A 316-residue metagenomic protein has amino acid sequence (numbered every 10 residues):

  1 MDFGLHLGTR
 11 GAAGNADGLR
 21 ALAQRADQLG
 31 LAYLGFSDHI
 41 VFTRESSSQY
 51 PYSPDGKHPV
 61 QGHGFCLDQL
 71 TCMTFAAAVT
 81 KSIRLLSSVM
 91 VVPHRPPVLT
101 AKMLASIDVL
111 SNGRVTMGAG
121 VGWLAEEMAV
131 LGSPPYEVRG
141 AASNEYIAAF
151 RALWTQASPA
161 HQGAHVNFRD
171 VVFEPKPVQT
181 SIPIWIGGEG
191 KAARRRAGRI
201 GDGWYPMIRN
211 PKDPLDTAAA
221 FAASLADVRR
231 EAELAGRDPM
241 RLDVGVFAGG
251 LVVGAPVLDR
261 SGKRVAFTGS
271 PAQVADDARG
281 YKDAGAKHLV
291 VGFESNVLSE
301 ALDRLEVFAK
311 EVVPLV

Functional and structural regions predicted by a protein language model:
M1-V316: Active-site-adjacent structural elements that line small-molecule/cofactor binding pockets in enzymes
